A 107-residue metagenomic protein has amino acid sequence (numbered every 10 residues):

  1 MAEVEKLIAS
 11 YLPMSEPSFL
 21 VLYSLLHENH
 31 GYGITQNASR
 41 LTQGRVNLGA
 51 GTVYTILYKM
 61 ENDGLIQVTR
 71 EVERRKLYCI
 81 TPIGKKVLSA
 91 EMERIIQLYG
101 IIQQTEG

Functional and structural regions predicted by a protein language model:
M1-P13, I95-L98: Intrinsically disordered, low-complexity serine/threonine- and proline-rich regulatory segments
I8-T52, E71: N-terminal helix-turn-helix DNA-binding core of bacterial DNA-binding proteins
Y23, Q36, Y58, S89 (+1 more regions): A cross-family signal for key residues in well-ordered alpha-helices that form functional helical elements
V53-M60: Basic amphipathic alpha-helical segments that dock to polyanions
E61-V72, C79: Beta-hairpin "wing" of winged helix-turn-helix
E73-E91: Basic, amphipathic "hinge/linker" alpha-helix immediately C-terminal to the N-terminal HTH DNA-binding motif
S89-G107: Amphipathic alpha-helical dimerization/coiled-coil segments that flank or bridge DNA-binding/regulatory modules
